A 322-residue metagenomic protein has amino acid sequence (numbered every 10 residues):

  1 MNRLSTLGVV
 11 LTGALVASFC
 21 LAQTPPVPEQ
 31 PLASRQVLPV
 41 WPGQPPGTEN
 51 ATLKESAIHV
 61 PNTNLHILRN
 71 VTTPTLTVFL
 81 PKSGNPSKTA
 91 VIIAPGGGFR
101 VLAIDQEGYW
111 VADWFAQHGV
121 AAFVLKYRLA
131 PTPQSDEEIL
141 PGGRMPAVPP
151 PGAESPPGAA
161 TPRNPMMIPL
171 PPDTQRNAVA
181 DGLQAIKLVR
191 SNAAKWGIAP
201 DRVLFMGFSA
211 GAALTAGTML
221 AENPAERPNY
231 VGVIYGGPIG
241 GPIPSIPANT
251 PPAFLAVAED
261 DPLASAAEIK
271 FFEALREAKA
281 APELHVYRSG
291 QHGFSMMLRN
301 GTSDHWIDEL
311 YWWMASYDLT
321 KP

Functional and structural regions predicted by a protein language model:
P25-N85, Q117: N-terminal cap/lid segment of alpha/beta-hydrolase-fold proteins
S87-G96: Short beta-strand element of the alpha/beta-hydrolase
P95-R100, S209, E259-D260: Active-site glycine-rich loops that stabilize anionic/oxyanionic intermediates across multiple enzyme folds
D105-F123, E273: Short amphipathic alpha-helix adjacent to the substrate-entry channel of hydrolases
E138-A194, W306-E309: Alpha/beta-hydrolase active-site loop
D173-N249: Primarily recognizes the serine-hydrolase "nucleophile elbow" in alpha/beta-hydrolase and SGNH/GDSL folds
A225, N229-V286: The feature captures the conserved acid-bearing segment of alpha/beta-hydrolase catalytic domains
R276-P322: C-terminal catalytic histidine-bearing segment of alpha/beta-hydrolase fold enzymes
